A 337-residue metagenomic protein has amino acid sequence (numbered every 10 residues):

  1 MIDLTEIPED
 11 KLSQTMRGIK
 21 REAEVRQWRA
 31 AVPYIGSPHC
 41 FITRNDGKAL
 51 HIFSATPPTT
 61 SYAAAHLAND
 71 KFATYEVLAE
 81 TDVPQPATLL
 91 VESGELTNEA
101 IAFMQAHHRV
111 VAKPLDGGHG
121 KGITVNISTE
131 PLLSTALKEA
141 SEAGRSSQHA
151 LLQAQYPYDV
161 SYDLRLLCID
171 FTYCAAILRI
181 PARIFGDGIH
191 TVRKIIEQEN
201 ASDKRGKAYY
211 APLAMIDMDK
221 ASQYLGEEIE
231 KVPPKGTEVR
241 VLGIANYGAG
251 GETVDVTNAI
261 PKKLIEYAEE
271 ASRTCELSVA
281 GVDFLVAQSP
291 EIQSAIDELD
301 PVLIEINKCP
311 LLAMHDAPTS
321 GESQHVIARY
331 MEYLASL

Functional and structural regions predicted by a protein language model:
M1-I7, A55-P57, K231-T253: A short, surface-exposed helix-loop junction/capping segment
I2-A106, G118: Conserved N-proximal alpha/beta basic substrate-recognition cap immediately N-terminal to, or forming the N-lobe
V32, D163-R165, D283: Short, surface-exposed charged micro-motifs
C40-L50, L164-I169, A175, P290-M314: A short beta-strand motif that forms the metal-chelation/ATP-contact edge of phosphoryl-transfer active sites
V91, I123-S128, C168-I169: Short beta-strand-to-turn element immediately C-terminal to the catalytic PLP-Schiff-base lysine in fold type I
V110-E139, D163: Glycine-rich phosphate-binding loop of ATP-grasp-fold ATP-dependent ligases
L137-N246: Phosphate-binding site of ATP-dependent enzymes
N246-K263, R273-V279, V286-L337: C-terminal active-site "lid" helix and adjoining low-complexity regulatory extension at the edge of ATP-using catalytic
